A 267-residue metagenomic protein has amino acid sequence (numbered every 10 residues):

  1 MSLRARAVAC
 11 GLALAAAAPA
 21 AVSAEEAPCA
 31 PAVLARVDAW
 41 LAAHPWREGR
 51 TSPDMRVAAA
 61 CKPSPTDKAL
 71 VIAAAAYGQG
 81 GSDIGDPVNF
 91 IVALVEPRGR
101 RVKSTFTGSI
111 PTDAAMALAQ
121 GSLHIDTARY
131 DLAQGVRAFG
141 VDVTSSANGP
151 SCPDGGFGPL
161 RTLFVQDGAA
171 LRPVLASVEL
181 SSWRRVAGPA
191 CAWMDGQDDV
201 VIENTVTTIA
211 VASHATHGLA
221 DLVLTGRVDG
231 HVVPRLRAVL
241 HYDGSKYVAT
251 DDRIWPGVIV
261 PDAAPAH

Functional and structural regions predicted by a protein language model:
M1-C10: Bacterial N-terminal signal peptides that target proteins for export
A9-A17: Bacterial N-terminal signal peptides
S23-E48, P153-H267: Acidic, small-residue rich beta-repeat scaffolds with periodic aromatic anchors
E25-P87: Solvent-exposed N-terminal domain segments of exported/luminal and surface proteins
R56-T66, G121-G135, T207-H217: Structural signature of eukaryotic scaffold interfaces centered on beta-propeller domains
D67-A76, D131-N148, H214-L224: Acidic/hydrophobic-patterned starts of short beta strands in beta-sheet-rich repeat architectures
A69-Q134: Short N-terminal edge-element motif at the start of the domain
Q79-D86, G149-G156, D229-H231: Short consensus segments that form the blades of beta-propeller domains, in both extracellular/periplasmic
